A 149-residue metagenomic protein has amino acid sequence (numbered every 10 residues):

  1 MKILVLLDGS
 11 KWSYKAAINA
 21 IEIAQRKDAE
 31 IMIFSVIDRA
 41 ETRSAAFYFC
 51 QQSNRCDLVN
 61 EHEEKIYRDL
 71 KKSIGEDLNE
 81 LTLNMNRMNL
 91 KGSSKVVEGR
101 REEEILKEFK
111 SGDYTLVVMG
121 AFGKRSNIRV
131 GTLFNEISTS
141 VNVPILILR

Functional and structural regions predicted by a protein language model:
M1-K2, R149: Absolute protein N-terminus
K2-E61: Small/aliphatic-rich secondary-structure junction motif
A29-E30, L90, V143: Short glycine/serine/threonine/alanine-rich loop segments
M32, S93, L146: Conserved beta-strand positions in the Rossmann-like core of class I SAM-dependent methyltransferases
A40-E41, E102-E104, S126: Generic structural signal for helix capping and beta-alpha/helix-loop junctions
N54-G75: A short acidic, glycine-rich active-site loop that binds or catalyzes chemistry on phosphate/adenosine moieties
E80-V117: Structural beta-alpha unit
K107-R149: Gly/Ser-rich helix-loop-strand patches that form or flank binding pockets for ribonucleotide-derived cofactors
